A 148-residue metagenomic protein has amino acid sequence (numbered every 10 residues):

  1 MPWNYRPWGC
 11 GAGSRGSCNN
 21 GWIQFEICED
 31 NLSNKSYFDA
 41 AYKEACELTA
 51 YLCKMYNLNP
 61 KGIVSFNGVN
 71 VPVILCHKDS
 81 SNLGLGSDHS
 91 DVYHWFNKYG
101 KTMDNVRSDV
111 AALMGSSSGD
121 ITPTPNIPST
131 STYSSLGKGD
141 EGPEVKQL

Functional and structural regions predicted by a protein language model:
M1-N19, H89-Y93, Y99: N-terminal catalytic cores of peptidoglycan-degrading enzymes
P2-N4, W22-I27, P72-C76: Structural recognition of the beta-strand scaffold that forms the well-ordered cores of secreted hydrolase catalytic
N19-N31, D88: Glycine-rich, often proline-containing surface loops adjacent to acidic residues and nearby aromatics that form
N31-G142: Basic/polar, cationic surfaces and motifs that engage anionic cell-wall and phosphate/carboxylate ligands
